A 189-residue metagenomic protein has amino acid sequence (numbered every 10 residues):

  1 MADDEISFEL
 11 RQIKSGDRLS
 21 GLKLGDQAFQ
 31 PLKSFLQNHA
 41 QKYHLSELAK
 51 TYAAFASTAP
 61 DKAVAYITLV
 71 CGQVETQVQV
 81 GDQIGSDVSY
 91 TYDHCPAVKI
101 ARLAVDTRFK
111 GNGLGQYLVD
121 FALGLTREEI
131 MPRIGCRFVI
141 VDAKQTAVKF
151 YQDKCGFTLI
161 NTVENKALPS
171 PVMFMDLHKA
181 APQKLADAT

Functional and structural regions predicted by a protein language model:
M1-N112, Y117-F138, V148-T189: Non-catalytic substrate-recognition and accessory regions of acyl/acetyltransferase enzymes
